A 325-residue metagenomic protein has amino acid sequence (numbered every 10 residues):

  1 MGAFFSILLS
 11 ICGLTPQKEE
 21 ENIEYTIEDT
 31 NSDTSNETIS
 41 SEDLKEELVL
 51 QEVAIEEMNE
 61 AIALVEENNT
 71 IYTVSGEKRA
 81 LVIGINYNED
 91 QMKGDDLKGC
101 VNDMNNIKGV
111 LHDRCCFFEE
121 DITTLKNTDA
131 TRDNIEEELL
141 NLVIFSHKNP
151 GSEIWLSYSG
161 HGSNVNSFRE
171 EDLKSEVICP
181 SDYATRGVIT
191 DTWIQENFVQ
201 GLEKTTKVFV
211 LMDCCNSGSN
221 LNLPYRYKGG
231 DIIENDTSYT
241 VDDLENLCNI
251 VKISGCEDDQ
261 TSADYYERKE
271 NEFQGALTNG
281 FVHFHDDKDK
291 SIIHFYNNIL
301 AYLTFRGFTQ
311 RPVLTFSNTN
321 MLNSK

Functional and structural regions predicted by a protein language model:
A3-K325: Cysteine endopeptidase catalytic domains of the caspase/legumain-like
